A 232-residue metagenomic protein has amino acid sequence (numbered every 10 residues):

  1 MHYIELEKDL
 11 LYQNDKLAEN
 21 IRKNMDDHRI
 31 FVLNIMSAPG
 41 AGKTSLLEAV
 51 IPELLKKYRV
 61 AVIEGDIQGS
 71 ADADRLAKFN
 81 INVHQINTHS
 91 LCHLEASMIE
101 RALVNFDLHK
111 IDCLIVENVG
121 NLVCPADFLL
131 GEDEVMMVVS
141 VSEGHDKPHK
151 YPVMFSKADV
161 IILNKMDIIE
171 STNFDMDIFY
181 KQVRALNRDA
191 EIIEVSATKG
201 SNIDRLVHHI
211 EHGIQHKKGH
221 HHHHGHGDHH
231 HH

Functional and structural regions predicted by a protein language model:
Y3-K23, D27-M36, A41, V50-D133 (+2 more regions): Nucleotide-state-sensitive switch-loop elements of NTP-binding domains
K43, A96, K147, T172-N173 (+1 more regions): Alpha-helix N-cap/helix-start motif
L46: Hydrophobic positions on the alpha1 helix immediately C-terminal to the Walker A/P-loop
D66, N164, S196: Active-site glycine-centered loops adjacent to acidic/histidine catalytic or metal-binding residues that shape
P125-E132, V139-D189: Conserved C-terminal guanine-recognition region of P-loop GTPase G domains, centered on the G4
I168-G219: Canonical P-loop GTPase G-domain recognition
H212, H216-H232: Histidine-centered metal-binding segments
